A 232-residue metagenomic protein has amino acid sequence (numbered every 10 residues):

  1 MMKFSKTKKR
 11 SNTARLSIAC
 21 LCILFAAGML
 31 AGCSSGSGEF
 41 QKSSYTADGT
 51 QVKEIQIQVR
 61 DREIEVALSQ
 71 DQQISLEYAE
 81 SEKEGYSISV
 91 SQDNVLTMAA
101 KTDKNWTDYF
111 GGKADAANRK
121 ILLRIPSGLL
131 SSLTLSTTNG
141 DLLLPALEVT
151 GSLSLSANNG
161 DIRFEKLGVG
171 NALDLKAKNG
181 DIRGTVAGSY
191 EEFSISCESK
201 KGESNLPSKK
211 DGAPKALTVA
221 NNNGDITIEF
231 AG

Functional and structural regions predicted by a protein language model:
F4-C20: Bacterial N-terminal signal peptides that target proteins for export
G28-G32: C-terminal motif of bacterial Sec signal peptides marking the signal peptidase cleavage site
S35-A99, A146, I226-G232: Short linear S-[DN]-x-LW-Φ motif typified by the pepsin-like aspartic protease active-site region
S44-T46, E63-L68, G85-S89, G111-G112 (+7 more regions): Short, T/G/N/S-enriched strand-turn elements that build extracellular solenoid repeat scaffolds
Q51, R60, Q70, Q92 (+13 more regions): Repetitive beta-strand solenoid architecture
V90-K120: Structured, soluble extracytoplasmic/luminal domains of envelope-associated proteins
S154-S156: Mid-length scaffold segments of soluble, non-membrane domains
I162-G232: Short, surface-exposed interaction patches in beta-rich subdomains that mediate adhesion/assembly near membranes
